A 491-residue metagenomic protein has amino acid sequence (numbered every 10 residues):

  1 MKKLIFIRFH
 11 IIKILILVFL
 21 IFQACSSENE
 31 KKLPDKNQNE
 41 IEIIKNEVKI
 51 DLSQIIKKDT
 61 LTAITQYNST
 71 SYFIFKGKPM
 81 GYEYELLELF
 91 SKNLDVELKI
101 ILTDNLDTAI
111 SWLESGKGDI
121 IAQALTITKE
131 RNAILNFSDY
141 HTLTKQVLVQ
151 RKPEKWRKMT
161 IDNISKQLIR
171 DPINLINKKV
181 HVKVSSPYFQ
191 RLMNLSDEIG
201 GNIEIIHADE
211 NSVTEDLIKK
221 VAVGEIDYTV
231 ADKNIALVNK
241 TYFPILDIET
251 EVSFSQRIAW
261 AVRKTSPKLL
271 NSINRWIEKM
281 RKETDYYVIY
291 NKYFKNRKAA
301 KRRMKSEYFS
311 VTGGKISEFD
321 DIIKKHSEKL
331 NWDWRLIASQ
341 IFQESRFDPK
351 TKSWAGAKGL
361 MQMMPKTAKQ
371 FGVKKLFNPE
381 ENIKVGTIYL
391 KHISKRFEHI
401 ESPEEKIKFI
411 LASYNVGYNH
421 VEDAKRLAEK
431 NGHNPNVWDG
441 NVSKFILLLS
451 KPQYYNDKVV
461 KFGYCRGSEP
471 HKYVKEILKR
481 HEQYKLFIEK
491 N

Functional and structural regions predicted by a protein language model:
S27-A133, I205-S212, I273: Extracytoplasmic small-molecule ligand-binding "clamshell" domains of the periplasmic binding protein/Venus flytrap
N37-I41, V182-S196, I277-G314, H481 (+1 more regions): Ligand-binding clefts/hinges and TM-proximal coupling segments of bilobed small-molecule sensing domains
I44, Y67, Y140-R157, T214 (+3 more regions): Periplasmic-binding protein-like
T62-S71, F75-K92, L143, V147-I206 (+3 more regions): Bilobed "Venus flytrap"/periplasmic-binding protein-like clamshell domains and structurally analogous long
T70, M80, Y84, E88 (+6 more regions): Acidic, polar ligand-binding/catalytic clefts
K268, S272, K408-Q483: Catalytic and substrate-binding regions of cell-wall glycan-acting enzymes that process beta-1,4-linked
E328, W332-D348, M363, I383-T387 (+2 more regions): Short, functionally critical alpha-helical segments immediately adjacent to catalytic or ligand/cofactor-binding
K350-K374, E381-H392, I477: Substrate-binding/active-site groove segments that recognize and process beta-1,4-linked N-acetyl-hexosamine
